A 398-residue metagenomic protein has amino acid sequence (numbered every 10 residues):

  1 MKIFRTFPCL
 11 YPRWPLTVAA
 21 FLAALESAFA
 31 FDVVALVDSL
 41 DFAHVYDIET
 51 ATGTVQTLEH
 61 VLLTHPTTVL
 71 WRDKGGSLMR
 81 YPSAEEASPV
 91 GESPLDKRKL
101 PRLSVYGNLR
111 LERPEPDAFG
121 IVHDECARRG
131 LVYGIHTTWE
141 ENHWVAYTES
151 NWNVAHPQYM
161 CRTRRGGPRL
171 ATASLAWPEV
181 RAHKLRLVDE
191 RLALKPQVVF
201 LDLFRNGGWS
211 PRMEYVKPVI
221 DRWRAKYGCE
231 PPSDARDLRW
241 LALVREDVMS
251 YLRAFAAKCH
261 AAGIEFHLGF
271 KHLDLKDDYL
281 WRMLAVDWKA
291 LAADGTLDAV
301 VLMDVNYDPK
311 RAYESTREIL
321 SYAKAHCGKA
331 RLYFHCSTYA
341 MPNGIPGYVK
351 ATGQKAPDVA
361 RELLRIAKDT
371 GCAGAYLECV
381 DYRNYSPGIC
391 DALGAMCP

Functional and structural regions predicted by a protein language model:
D32-T50, G107-R113, D117-A118, G134-E190 (+2 more regions): Active-site-adjacent "subsite" loops/lids of carbohydrate-active enzymes
Y46-L63, R98-D124, H183, E246-A254 (+1 more regions): Aromatic- and glycine-enriched glycan-recognition loops and surfaces that form the carbohydrate-binding subsites
G53-P82, L194-V198, L297-V300, T370 (+1 more regions): Catalytic domains of carbohydrate-active enzymes, especially glycoside hydrolases
H60-L62, P66, T172-N206, A290: An active-site-proximal structural segment forming one wall of the substrate-binding cleft that immediately precedes
T68-W71, T296-R311, Y333-P398: Substrate-binding cleft of secreted/luminal carbohydrate-active enzymes
S77-D117, A146-L175, W209-A242: Aromatic- and acidic-residue-enriched carbohydrate-binding clefts of CAZyme catalytic domains
V132-H143, F200-L203, L241-W281, A330-Y339: Aromatic-lined carbohydrate-recognition surfaces of secreted/lumenal glycan-active proteins
W144-V145, F266-S315, N343-T352: Substrate-binding cleft/loops of secretory-pathway carbohydrate-active enzymes
